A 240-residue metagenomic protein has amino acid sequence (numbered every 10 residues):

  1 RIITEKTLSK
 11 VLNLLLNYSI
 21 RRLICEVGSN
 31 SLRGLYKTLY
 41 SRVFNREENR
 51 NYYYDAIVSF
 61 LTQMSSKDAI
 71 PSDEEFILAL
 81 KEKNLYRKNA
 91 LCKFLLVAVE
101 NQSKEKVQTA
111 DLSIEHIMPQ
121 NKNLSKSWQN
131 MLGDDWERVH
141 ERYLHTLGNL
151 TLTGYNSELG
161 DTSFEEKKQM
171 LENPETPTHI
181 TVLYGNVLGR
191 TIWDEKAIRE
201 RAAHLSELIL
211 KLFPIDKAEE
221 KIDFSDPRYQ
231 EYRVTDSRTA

Functional and structural regions predicted by a protein language model:
R1-A240: Flexible coil/loop and intrinsically disordered segments
